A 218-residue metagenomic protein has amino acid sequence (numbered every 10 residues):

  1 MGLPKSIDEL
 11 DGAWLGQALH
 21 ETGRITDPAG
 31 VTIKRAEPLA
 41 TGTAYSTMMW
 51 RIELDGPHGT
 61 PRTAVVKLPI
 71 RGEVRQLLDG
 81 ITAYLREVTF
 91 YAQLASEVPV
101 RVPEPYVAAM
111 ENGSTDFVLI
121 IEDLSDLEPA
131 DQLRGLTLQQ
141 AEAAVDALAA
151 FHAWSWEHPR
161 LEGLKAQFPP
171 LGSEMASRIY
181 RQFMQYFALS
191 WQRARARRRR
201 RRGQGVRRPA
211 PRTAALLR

Functional and structural regions predicted by a protein language model:
M1-T115, Q204, A215-R218: Conserved NTP-binding catalytic cores of kinases and kinase-like/nucleotidyltransferase enzymes across multiple kinase
S46-T47, V118, E142-D146: Non-catalytic, well-ordered alpha-helical scaffold segments
G72, E111, D126-L127, E157: Short loop/turn segments at secondary-structure transitions that flank enzyme active sites
T82-R86, D123, T137-Q139: Generic alpha-helical propensity signal that fires on short helical segments and nearby coil/disordered stretches
V88, D123-L124, R208-P209: Generic detector of well-ordered alpha-helical packing
D116-L127: Conserved short submotifs of the Hanks-type protein kinase catalytic core that shape the nucleotide-binding pocket
L127-R218: ATP-dependent phospho-/nucleotidyl transfer catalytic cores
